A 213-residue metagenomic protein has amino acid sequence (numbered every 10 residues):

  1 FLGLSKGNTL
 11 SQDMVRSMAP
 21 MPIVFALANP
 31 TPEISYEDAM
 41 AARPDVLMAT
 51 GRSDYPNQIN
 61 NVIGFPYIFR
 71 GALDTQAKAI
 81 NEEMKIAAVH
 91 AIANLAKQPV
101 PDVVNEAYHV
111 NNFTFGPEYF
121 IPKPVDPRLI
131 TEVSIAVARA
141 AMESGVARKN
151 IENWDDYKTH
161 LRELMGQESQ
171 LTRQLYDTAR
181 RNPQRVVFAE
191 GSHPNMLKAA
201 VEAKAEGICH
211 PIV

Functional and structural regions predicted by a protein language model:
F1-E33: Rossmann-like NAD(P)-binding element
K6-G7, A28-T31, R52-D54, N153 (+4 more regions): Short, ordered loop/turn segments at secondary-structure junctions
N8, P127, V137, G191-N195: Gly/Ser/Thr-rich loops at beta-strand to alpha-helix junctions that form or flank small-molecule/cofactor-binding
V15, L197-A200: Generic hydrophobic/aromatic pocket-lining and core-packing "Φ" positions
A26-S134, A138-S144: Adenosine-phosphate binding glycine-rich loop
L129-E163, K204-V213: Terminal amphipathic helices with adjacent charged low-complexity linkers/tails
D156-T178, R185: Flexible inter-domain linker/hinge segments
N182-M196: Short, glycine-rich nucleotide/cofactor-binding loops
